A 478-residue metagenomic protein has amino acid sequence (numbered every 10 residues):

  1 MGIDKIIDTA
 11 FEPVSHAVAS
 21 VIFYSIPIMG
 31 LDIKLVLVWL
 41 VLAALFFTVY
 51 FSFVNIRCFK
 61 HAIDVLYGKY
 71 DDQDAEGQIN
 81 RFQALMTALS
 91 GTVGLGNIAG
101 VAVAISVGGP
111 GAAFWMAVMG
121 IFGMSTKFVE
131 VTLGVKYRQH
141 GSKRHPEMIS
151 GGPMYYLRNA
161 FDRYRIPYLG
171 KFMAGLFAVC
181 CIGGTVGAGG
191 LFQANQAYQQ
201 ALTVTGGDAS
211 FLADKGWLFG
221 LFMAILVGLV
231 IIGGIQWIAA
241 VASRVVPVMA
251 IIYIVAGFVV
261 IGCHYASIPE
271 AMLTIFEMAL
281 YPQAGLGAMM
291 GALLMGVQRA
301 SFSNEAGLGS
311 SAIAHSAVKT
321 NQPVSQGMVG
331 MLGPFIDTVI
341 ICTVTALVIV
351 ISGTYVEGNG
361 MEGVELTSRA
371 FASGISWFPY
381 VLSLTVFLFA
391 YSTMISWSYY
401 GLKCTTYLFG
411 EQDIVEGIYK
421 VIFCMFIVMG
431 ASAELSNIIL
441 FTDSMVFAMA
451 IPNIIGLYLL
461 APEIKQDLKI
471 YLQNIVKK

Functional and structural regions predicted by a protein language model:
M1-L95, I105-A112, G123, Y458-K478: N-terminal alpha-helical transmembrane segments of multi-pass membrane transport and channel/translocase proteins
M29-H61, S106-M148, D337-V344, D443-G456: Extracellular loop-to-transmembrane helix junctions
W39-L42, F47, F51-I63, M173 (+6 more regions): Membrane-interface loop-to-helix entry segments
F47-T48, L89-S90, M119-I149, R158-N195 (+3 more regions): Helix-loop-helix module between adjacent transmembrane segments
F51-I56, N97-V101, V186-Y198, D208 (+5 more regions): Transmembrane helix-loop junctions in multi-pass membrane proteins
V54-R81, V103, G109-A113, S125-L169 (+3 more regions): Flexible loop linkers connecting adjacent transmembrane helices in multi-pass alpha-helical membrane transporters
D74-V107, K136-Q139, K143-A160, L176-I182 (+1 more regions): Alpha-helical membrane segments and immediately flanking helix-loop junctions that form or couple to the substrate/ion
F128-P146, G257-T274, A288, V318-T320 (+2 more regions): Extracellular/periplasmic helix-exit of transmembrane alpha-helices
